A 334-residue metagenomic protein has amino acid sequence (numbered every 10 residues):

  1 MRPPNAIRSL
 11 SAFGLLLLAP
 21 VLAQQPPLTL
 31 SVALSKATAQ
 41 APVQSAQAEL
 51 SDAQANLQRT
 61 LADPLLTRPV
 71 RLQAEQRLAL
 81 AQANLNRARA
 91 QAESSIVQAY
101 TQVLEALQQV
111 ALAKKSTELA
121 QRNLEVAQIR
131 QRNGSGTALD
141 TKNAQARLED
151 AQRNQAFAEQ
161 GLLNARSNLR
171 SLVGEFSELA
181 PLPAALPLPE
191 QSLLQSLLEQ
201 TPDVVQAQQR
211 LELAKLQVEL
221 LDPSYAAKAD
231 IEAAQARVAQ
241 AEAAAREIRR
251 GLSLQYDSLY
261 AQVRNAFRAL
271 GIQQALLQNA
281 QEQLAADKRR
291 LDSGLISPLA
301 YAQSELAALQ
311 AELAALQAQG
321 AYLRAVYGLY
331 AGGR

Functional and structural regions predicted by a protein language model:
M1-S11: Bacterial N-terminal signal peptides that target proteins for export
L18-P20: N-terminal signal peptide c-region/cleavage motif recognized by signal peptidases
Q24-V32, T38, N84, L172 (+3 more regions): Acidic, low-complexity, intrinsically disordered peripheral segments
S35-V43, A55-L72, A83-A90, S94-V97 (+6 more regions): A glycine-/polar-enriched beta->alpha junction
A46, A55-A74, L78, L85-A88 (+3 more regions): Charged, solvent-exposed structural "stalk/scaffold" segments of large extracytoplasmic/peripheral assemblies
Q128-R132, E159, R170, G174 (+4 more regions): Long, amphipathic, heptad-repeat alpha-helical coiled-coil stalk/linker regions
F157-Q195, Q200, I231, V326-R334: Short, solvent-exposed, mixed-charge loop/turn linkers that connect secondary-structure elements
